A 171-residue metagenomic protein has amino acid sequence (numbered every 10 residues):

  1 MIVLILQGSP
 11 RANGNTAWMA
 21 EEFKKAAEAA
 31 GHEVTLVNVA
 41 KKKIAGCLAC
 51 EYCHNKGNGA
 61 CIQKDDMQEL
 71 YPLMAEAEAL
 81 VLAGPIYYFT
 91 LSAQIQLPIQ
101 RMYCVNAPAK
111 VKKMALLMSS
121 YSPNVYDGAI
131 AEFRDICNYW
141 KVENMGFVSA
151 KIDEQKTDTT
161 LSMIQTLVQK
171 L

Functional and structural regions predicted by a protein language model:
M1-A83, F89-Q100, M145, Q155-L171: N-terminal beta1-alpha1-beta2 submodule of the flavodoxin-like/Rossmannoid cofactor-binding fold
G8, Q100-Y103, S119-S122: A broad detector of the eukaryotic-type serine/threonine protein kinase catalytic domain
C53, R101-V105, D135: A short linear boundary/processing microfeature
I86-Y88, Y121-S122: Short glycine-rich anion-binding loops that position phosphate/pyrophosphate groups of nucleotides and phosphorylated
I95-Y103, A129-E132: Charged helix-capping and loop-helix junction motifs
N106-V148: Short, glycine-/small-residue-rich phosphate/pyrophosphate-handling segment
